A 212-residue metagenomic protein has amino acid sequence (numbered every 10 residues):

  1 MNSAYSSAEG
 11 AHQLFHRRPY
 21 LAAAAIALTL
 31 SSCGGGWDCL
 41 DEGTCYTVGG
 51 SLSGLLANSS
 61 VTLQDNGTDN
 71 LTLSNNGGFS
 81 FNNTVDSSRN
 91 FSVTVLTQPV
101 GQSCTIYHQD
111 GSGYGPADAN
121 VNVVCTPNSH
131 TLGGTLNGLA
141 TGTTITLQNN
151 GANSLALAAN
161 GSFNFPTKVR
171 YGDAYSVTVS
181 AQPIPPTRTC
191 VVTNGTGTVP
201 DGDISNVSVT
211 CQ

Functional and structural regions predicted by a protein language model:
N2-A22: Bacterial N-terminal signal peptides that target proteins for export
N2-Y5, A25-S51, Q212: Bacterial Sec-dependent N-terminal signal peptides
L40-C45, G50, V95, S112-G134 (+2 more regions): Conserved "repeat-terminator" motif of extracellular CCP/Sushi domains
G49-S60, G133-T144: Structural motif
S59-G67, V93-V95, I106, T144-G151 (+2 more regions): Change to "...patches in solvent-exposed regions of secreted, membrane-anchored, or virion-exposed structural
T68-G78, A152-S162: Short, acidic Ser/Thr/Gly-rich low-complexity loop/linker segments typical of extracellular and cell-surface proteins
G77-N83, A119-V121, G161-T167, Y175 (+1 more regions): Short strand-edge motifs at loop-to-beta-strand transitions and within beta-strands of extracellular beta-rich domains
F81-G113, F165-T198: Surface-exposed interfaces of beta-sheet-rich extracellular modules
